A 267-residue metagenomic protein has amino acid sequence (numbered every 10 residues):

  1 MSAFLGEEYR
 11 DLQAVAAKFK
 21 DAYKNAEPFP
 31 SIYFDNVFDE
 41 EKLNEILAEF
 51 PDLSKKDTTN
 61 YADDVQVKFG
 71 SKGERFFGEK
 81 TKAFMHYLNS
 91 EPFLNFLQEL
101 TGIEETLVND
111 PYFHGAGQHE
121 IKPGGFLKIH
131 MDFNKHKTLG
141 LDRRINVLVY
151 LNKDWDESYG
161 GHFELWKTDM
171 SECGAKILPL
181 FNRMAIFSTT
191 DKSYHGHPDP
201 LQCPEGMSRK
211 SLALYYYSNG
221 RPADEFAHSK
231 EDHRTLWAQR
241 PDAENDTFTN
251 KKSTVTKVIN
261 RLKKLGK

Functional and structural regions predicted by a protein language model:
M1-A16, K20: N- or domain-start disorder-to-order transition segments that initiate the globular core
D11, K20-T101: Non-heme Fe(II)/2-oxoglutarate
L12, D39, L43, T81 (+9 more regions): A structural signal for well-ordered alpha-helical scaffolds and beta->alpha junctions
A48-P51, F76, M85-R143, N152-D154: Non-heme Fe(II) oxygenase catalytic core, chiefly the N-lobe of the double-stranded beta-helix
V67-S71, L100-V108, H119, P123-F126 (+4 more regions): A structural signal for the main folded, soluble domain(s) of proteins
H136-R143, K153-K267: Catalytic core of Fe(II)/2-oxoglutarate
N146-L148: Eukaryotic charged/polar low-complexity linker/IDR segments
